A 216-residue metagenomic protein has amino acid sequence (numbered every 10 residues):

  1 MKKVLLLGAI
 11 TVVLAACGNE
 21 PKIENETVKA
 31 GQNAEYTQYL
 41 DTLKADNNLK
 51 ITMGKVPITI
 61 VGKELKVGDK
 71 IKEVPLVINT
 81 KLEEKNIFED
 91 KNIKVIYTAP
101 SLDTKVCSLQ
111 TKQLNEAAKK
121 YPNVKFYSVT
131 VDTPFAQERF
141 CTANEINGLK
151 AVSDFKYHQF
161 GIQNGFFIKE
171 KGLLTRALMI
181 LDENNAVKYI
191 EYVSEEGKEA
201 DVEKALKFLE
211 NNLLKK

Functional and structural regions predicted by a protein language model:
V4-V13, C17-V77: N-terminal targeting signals for export/organelle localization
K70, L173-T175: Short, small/polar residue-rich loop motifs at catalytic or cofactor-binding pockets
V77, K150-F155: Short acidic-hydrophobic, aromatic-tinged amphipathic segments that line or gate anion-handling sites
I78-T80, L181-D182: Short, acidic, Ser/Thr-enriched surface-loop or helix-capping motifs
E84-L114, K125: Short active-site neighborhood of thiol/selenol oxidoreductases, capturing the structured segment around
S108-I146, A151, F160: Structural microenvironment flanking redox-active thiols in thiol-disulfide oxidoreductases
I162-I168: Short, basic/aromatic recognition patches
T175-K216: Thiol-/selenol-based redox modules, centered on thioredoxin-like and closely related oxidoreductase domains
